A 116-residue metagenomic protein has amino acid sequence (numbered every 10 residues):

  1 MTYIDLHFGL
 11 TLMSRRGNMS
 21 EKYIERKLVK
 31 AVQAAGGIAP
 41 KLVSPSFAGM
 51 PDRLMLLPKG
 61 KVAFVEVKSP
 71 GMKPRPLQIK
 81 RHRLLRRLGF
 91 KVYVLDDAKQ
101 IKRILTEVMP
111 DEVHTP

Functional and structural regions predicted by a protein language model:
T2-P116: Catalytic phosphate/metal-binding cores of nucleic-acid and nucleotide-processing enzymes, i.e., regions that mediate
